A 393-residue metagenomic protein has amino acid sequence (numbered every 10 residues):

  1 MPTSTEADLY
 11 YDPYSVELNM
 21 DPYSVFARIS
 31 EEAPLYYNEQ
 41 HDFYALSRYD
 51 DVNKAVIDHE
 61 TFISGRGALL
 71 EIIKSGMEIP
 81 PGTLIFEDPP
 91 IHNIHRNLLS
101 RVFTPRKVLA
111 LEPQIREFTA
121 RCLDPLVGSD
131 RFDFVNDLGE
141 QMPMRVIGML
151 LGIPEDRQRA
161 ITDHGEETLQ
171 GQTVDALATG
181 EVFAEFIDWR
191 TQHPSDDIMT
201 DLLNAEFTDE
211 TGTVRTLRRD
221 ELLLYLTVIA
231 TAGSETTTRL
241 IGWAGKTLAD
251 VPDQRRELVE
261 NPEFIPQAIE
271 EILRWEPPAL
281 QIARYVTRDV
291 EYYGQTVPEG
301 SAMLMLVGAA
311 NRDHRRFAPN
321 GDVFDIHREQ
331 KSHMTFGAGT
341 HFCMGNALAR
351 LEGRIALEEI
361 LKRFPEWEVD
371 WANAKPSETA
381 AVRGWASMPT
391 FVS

Functional and structural regions predicted by a protein language model:
M1-S393: Cytochrome P450
